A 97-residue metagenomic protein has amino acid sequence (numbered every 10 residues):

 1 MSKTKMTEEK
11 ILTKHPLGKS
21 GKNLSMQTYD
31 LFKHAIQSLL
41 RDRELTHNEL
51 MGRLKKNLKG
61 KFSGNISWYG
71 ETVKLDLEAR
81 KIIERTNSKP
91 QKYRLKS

Functional and structural regions predicted by a protein language model:
M1-H34: Long, low-complexity, charged/polar intrinsically disordered regions in eukaryotic proteins
S25-E44, K74-E78: Positively charged, polyanion-binding regions of nucleic-acid-associated proteins
L40, L58-F62, K81: Short amphipathic alpha-helical interaction patches enriched in hydrophobic/aromatic residues with interspersed Lys/Arg
E44-K61: Short acidic, hydrophobic short linear motifs in intrinsically disordered regions
F62-A79: Short amphipathic alpha-helical interaction segments
E78-S88: A short, conserved structural fragment
S88-S97: Short, cationic-aromatic polyanion-contact patches
